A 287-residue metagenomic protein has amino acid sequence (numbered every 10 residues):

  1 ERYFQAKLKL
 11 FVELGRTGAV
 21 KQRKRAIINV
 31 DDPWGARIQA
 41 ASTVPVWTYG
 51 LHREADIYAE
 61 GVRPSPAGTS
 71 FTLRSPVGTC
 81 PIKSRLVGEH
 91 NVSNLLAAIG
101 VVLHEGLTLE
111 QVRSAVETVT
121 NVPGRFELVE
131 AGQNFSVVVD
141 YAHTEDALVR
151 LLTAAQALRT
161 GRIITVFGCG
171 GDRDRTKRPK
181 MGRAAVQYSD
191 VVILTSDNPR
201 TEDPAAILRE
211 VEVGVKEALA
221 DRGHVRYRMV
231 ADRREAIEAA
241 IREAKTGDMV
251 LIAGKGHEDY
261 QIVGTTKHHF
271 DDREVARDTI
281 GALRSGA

Functional and structural regions predicted by a protein language model:
E1-S136, V215-A220, V225-R228: Acidic, Mg2+-coordinating active-site environments of NTP-dependent enzymes
V77, A97-G124, L128-A287: ATP-dependent carboxylate-amine ligase
